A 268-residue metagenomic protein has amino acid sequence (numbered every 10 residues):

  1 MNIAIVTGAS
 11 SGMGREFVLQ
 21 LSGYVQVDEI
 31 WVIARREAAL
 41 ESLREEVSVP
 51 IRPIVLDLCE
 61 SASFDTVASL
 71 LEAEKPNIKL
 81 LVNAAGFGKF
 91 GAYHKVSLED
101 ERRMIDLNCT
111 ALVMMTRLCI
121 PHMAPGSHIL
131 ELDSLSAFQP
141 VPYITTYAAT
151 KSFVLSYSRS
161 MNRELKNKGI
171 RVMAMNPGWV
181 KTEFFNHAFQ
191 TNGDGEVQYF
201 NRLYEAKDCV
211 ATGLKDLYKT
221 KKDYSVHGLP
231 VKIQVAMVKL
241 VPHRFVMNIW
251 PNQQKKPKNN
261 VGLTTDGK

Functional and structural regions predicted by a protein language model:
S10-S11: Conserved glycine-rich cofactor-binding loop
S22-S42: Conserved glycine-rich Rossmann-like NAD(P)H-binding loop of the short-chain dehydrogenase/reductase
A84-K89: Conserved NAD(P)H cofactor-binding loop of Rossmann-fold oxidoreductase domains
A92-H94, D100-R102: Substrate-binding pocket helix/loop in short-chain dehydrogenase/reductase
T116, T150: Active-site helix of classical SDR
S134: Residue(s) in the substrate-gating loop at a strand-loop-helix junction that position the organic substrate next
N167-L229: SDR active-site lid
